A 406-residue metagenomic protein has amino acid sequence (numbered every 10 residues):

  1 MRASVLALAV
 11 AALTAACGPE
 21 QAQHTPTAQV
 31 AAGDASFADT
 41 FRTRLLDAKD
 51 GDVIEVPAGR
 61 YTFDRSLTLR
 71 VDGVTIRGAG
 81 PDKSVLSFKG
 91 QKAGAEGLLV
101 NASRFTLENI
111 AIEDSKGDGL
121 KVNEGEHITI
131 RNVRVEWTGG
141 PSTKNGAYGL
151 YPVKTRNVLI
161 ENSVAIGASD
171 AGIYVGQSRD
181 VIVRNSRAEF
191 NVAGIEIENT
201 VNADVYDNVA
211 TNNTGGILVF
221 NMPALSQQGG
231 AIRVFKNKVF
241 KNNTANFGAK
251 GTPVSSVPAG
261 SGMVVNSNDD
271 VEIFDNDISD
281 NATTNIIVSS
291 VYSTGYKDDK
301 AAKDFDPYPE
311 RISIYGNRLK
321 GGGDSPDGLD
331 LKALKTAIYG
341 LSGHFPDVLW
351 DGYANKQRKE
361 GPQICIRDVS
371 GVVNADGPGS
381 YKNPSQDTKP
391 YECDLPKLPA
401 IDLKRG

Functional and structural regions predicted by a protein language model:
M1-L8: Sec-dependent signal peptide recognition, specifically the positively charged N-region followed immediately by
L13-A16: C-terminal motif of bacterial Sec signal peptides marking the signal peptidase cleavage site
G18-E20: Bacterial signal peptide processing site
T27-D39, V53, G73-G117, G139: Right-handed parallel beta-helix/beta-spiral solenoid domain characteristic of secreted/periplasmic
F41-R42, D64, K89-L98, D114-K121 (+8 more regions): Extracellular beta-strand/beta-solenoid scaffold signature
R44-F63, T75-A79: Glycine-rich repeat segments that build the extracellular carbohydrate-interaction surface of secreted and virion
P57, A79-D82, S103-D114, E126-G139 (+8 more regions): Right-handed parallel beta-helix
T294, D298-G406: Acidic, glycine- and Ser/Thr-rich low-complexity intrinsically disordered tracts in extracellular/secreted proteins
